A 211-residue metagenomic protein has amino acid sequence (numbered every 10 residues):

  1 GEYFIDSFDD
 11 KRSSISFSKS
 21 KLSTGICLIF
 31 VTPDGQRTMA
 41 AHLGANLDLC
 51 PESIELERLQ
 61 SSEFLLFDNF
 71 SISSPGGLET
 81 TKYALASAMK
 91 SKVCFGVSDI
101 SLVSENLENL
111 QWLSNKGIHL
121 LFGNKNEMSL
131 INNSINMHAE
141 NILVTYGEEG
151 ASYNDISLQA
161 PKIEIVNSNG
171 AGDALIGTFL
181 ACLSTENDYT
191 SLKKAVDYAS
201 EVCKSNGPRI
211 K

Functional and structural regions predicted by a protein language model:
G1-D6, I165-V166: Glycine-rich phosphate/adenosyl-contacting loop at the front of the ribokinase-like
I5-K19, V31-I156: Ribokinase/PfkB-type carbohydrate-kinase core domain
L22-G25: Short, basic and Ser/Thr-rich N-terminal targeting/leader segments
P161-K211: Conserved post-catalytic alpha-helical subdomain immediately downstream of the catalytic base and nucleotide-binding
